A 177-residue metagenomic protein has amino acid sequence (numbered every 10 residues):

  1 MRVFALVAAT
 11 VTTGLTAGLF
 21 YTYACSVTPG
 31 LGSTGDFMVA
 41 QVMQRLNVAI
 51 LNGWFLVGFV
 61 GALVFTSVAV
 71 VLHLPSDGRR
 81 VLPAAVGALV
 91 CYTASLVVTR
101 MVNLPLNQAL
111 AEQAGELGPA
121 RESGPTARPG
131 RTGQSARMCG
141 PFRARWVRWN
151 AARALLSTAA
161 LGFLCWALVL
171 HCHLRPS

Functional and structural regions predicted by a protein language model:
M1-G14, V71-A94: Interfacial segments of alpha-helical transmembrane regions
R2-L6, A49-L56, G78-A85, G140 (+1 more regions): Membrane-water interface of alpha-helical transmembrane segments
G14, S67, T93, G162-C165: Hydrophobic residues within the alpha-helical transmembrane core of Major Facilitator Superfamily
L15-V60, P105-A144: Interfacial loop at the N-terminal end of multi-pass membrane proteins
F20, T66-H73, T99, L164-L168: Structural signal for membrane-spanning alpha-helices in multi-pass inner-membrane proteins, emphasizing helix cores
F59-A69, A154-L161: Core segments of transmembrane alpha-helices that mediate helix-helix packing or line hydrophobic substrate/ligand
V86-A109: Hydrophobic alpha-helical transmembrane segments of integral membrane proteins
A167-S177: Juxtamembrane boundary at the C-terminal end of a transmembrane helix
